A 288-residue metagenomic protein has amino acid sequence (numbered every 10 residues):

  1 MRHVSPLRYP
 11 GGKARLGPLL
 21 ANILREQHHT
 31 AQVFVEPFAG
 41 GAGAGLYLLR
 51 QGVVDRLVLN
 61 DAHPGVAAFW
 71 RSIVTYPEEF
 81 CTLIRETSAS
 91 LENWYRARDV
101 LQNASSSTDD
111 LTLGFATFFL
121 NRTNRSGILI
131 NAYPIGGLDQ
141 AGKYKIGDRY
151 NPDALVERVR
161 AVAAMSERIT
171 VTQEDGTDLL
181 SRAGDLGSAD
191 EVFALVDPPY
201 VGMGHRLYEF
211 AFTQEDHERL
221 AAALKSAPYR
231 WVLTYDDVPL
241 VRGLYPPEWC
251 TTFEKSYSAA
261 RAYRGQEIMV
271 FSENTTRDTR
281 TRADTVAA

Functional and structural regions predicted by a protein language model:
M1-V53, E174-L180, G184-F193, Y200-A288: Class I S-adenosyl-L-methionine
R2-I23, H29, V74-L195, P199-H205 (+2 more regions): SAM-dependent nucleic-acid methyltransferase catalytic core
T30-E92: Conserved S-adenosyl-L-methionine
V58, T170, R230-V232: A structural signal for isolated positions on well-ordered beta-strands in alpha/beta enzyme cores
